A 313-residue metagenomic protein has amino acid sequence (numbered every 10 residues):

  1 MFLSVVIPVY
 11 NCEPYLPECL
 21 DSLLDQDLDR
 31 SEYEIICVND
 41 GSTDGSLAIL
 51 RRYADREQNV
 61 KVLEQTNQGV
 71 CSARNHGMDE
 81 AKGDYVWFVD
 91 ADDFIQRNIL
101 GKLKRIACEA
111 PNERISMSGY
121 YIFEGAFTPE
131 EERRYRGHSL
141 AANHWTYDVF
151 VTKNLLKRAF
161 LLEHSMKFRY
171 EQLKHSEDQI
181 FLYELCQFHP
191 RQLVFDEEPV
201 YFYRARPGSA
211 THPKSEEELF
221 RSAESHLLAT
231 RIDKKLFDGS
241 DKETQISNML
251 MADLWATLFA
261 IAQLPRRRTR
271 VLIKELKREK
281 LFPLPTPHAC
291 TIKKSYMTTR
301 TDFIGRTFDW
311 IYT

Functional and structural regions predicted by a protein language model:
C12-Q26: Short, well-formed alpha-helical segments that are part of the catalytic scaffolds of diverse glycosyltransferases
S22, N39-A48, D90: A conserved acidic beta->alpha catalytic loop
Q65-A81: Glycine-rich, basic loop-to-helix element that forms the pyrophosphate-binding segment of sugar-nucleotide handling
V86: Short aromatic/hydrophobic "clamp" motif used to bind/position activated sugar donors
N98-E130: Conserved donor NDP-sugar-binding/catalytic core segment of glycosyltransferases
L140-E216: Conserved nucleotide-sugar donor-binding catalytic segment
P199-R206, H212-T244, Q263-F282: Catalytic core of nucleotide-sugar-dependent glycosyltransferases
I261-T313: Membrane-interface aromatic/basic loop that binds lipid-linked glycans or pyrophosphate carriers, typified by
